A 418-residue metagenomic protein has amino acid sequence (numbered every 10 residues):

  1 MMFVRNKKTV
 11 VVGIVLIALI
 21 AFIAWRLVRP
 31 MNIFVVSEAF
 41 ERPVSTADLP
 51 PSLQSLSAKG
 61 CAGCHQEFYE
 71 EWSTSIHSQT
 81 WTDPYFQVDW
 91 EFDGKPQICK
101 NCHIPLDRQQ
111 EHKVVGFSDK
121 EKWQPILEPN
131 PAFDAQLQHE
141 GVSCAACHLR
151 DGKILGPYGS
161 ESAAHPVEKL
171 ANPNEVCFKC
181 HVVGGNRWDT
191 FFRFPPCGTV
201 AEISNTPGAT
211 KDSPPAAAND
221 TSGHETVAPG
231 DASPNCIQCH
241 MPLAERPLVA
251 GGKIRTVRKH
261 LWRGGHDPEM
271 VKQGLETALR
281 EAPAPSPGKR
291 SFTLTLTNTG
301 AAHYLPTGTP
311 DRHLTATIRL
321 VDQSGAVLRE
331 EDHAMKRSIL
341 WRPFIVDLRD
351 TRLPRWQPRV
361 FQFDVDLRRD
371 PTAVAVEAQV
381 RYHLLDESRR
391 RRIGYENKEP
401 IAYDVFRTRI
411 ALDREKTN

Functional and structural regions predicted by a protein language model:
M1-K7: Short, Lys/Arg-rich N-terminal segment immediately upstream of the first membrane anchor
K8-V12: Short, hydrophobic alpha-helical membrane anchors of single-pass surface/secreted proteins
G13, I17-N172, F178-A228: Sequence context of c-type cytochrome heme-c attachment sites
G230-Q238, P242-N418: Short, conserved sequence motifs used for protein processing/export or organelle targeting and for catalysis
